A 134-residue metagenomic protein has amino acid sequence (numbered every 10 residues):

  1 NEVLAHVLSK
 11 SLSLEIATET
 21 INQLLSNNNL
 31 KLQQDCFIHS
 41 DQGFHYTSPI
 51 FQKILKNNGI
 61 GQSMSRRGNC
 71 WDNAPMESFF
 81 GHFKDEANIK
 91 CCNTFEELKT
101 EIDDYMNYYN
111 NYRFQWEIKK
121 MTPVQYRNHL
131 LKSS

Functional and structural regions predicted by a protein language model:
E2-V3: Hydrophobic "anchor" residues
H6-K31: Active-site beta-loop-alpha junctions of metal-dependent nucleic acid enzymes, especially the RNase H-like/DDE
V7, G43, Y112: Anionic group-transfer/hydrolysis microenvironments
L14, G68, T122: Residue-level "edge-of-site" marker
L24, I50, I54-N58: Alpha-helical structural signal in soluble globular domains
Q34-F37: Conserved helix-loop-beta element of the AMP-binding
S40-Q42, S48-P49, Q62-K84, E96-I102 (+1 more regions): RNase H-like two-metal-ion nuclease catalytic core shared by retroviral integrases and related mobile-element nucleases
K56-I60, H82-S134: C-terminal domain-tail junction helix/linker
